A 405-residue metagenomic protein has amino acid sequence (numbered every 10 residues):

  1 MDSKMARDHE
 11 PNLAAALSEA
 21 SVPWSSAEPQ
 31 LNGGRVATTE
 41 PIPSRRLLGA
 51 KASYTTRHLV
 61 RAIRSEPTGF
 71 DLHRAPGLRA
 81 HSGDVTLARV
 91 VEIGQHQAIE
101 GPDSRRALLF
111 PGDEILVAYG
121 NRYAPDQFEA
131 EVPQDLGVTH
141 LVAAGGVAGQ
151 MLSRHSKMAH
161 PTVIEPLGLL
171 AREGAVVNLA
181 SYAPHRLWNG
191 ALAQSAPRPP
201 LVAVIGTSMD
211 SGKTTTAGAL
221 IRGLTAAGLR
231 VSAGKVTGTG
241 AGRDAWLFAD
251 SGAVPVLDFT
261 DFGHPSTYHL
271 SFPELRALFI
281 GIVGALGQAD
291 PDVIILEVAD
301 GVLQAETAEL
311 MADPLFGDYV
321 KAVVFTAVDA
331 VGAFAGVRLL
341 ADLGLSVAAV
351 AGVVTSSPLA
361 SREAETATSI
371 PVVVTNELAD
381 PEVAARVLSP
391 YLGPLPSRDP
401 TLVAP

Functional and structural regions predicted by a protein language model:
D2-A144: N-terminal accessory targeting/assembly segments
S65-R79, H96-Q97, D103, T366-P371 (+1 more regions): NTP-binding/hydrolysis catalytic cores, primarily Walker-type P-loop NTPases
V85-L87, D113-L116, T139, A148 (+7 more regions): Structural motif
I93-G94, G206-G212, A327-D329: Short, glycine-rich nucleotide/cofactor-binding loops
A107-L109, A143, A191-P197, G223-A226 (+5 more regions): Solvent-exposed alpha-helices and their adjacent loops that cap or buttress functional pockets in soluble metabolic
Q127, V142-H185, L247, F272-Q288 (+2 more regions): Conserved catalytic-core segment of NTP-binding enzymes
P184-T239: Walker A (P-loop) phosphate-binding motif
R222-H269, P273, R338-D342, L359-T368: N-terminal phosphate/diphosphate-binding loop that engages ATP/GTP or pyrophosphate donors across diverse enzyme folds
